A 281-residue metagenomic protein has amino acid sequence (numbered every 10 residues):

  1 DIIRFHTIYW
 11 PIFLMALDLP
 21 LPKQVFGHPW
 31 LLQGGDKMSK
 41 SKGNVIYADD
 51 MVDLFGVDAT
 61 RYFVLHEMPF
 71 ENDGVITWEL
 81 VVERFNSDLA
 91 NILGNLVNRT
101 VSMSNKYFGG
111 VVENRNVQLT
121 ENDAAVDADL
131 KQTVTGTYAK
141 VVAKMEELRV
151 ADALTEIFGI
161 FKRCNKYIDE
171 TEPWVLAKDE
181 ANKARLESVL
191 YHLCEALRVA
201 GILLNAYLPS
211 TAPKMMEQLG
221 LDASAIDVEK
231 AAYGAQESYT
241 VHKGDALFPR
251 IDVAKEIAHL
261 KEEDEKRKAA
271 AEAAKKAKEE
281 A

Functional and structural regions predicted by a protein language model:
D1-I2, K40, M51-D53, V81-I92 (+6 more regions): Secondary-structure capping and boundary motifs in well-ordered enzyme cores
L14-K23, E147: Secondary-structure transition/capping motifs at alpha-helix termini and the adjoining loop/turn into the next element
Q24-G27, M216-Q218: Beta-strand segments within the central parallel beta-sheet cores of soluble alpha/beta enzyme folds
P29-L119, L221-K255: Catalytic adenosine-cofactor/nucleotide-binding cores of aminoacyl-tRNA synthetases and other
D73-W78, T135-A143: Short, charged/polar, low-complexity loop and linker segments that flank or interrupt alpha-helical bundles
V97-V141, N165-N182, R267: Conserved, charged catalytic cores of large soluble enzymes
A143, L148-R149, F158-A281: Basic, alpha-helical terminal appendages of large translation-related enzymes
